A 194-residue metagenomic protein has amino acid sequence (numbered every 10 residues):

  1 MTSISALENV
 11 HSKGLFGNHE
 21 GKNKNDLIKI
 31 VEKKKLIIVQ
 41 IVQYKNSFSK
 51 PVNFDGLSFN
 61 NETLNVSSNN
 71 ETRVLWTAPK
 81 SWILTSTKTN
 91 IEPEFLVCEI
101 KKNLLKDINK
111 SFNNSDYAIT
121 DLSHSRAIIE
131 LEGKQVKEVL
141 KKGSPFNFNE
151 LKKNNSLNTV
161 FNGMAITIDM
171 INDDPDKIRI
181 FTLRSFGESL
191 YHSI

Functional and structural regions predicted by a protein language model:
M1-I194: Basic, glycine/lysine-rich polyanion-binding surfaces/domains
